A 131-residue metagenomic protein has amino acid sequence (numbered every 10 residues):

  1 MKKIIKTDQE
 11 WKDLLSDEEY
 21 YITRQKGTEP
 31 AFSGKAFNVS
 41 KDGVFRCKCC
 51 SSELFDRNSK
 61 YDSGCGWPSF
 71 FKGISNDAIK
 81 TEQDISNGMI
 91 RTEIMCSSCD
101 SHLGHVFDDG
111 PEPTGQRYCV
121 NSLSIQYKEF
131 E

Functional and structural regions predicted by a protein language model:
K2-E131: A short Gly-Trp-Pro
